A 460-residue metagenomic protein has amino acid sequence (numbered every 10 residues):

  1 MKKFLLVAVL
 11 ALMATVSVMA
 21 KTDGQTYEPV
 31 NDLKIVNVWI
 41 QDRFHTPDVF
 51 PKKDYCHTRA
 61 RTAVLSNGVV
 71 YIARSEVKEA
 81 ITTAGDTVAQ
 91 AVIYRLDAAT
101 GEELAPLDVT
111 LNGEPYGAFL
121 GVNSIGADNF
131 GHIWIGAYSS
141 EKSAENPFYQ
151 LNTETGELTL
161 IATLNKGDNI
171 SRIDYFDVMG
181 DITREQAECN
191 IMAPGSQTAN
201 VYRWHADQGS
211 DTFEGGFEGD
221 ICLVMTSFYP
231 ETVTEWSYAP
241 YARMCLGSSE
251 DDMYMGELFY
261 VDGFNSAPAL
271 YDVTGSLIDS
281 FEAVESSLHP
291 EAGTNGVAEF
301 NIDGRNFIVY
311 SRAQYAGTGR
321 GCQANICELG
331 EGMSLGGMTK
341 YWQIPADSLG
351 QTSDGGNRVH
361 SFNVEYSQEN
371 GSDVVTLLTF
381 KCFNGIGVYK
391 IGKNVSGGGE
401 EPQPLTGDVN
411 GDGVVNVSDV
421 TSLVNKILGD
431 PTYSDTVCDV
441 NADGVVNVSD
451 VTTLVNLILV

Functional and structural regions predicted by a protein language model:
G24-D48, E103-N112, L158-G167, D211-Y229 (+2 more regions): Beta-propeller fold detector
D48-S66, G113-G126, I135-S139, K166-A193 (+4 more regions): Signature of short aromatic-glycine-proline-rich micro-motifs recurring in repeat-based ectodomains
V69-I72, H132-W134, A187-A193, Y254-V261 (+4 more regions): Conserved beta-propeller blade signature
E76-A84, S139-A144, G195-A199, F264-A267 (+2 more regions): Short glycine/acidic-enriched loop and turn motifs that connect beta-strands
V88-G101, E145-G156, V201-Q208, C322-G330: Beta-propeller blade signature
V88-G131: Blade-loop segments of beta-propeller domains
F281-S348: Loop/turn-rich, solvent-exposed surfaces of beta-rich toroidal or solenoidal domains
V395-V460: Cellulosome-associated attachment modules in secreted, modular CAZymes
